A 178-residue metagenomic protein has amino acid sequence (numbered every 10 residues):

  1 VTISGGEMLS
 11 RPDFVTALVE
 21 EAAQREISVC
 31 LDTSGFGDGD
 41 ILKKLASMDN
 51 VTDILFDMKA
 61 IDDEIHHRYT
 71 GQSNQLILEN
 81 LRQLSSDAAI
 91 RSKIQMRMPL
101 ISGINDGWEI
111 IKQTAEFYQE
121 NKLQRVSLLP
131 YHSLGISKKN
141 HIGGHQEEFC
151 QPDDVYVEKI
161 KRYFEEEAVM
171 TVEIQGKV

Functional and structural regions predicted by a protein language model:
T2-G5, L9-L129, L134: Conserved AdoMet/S-adenosylmethionine-binding subsite of the radical SAM
L100-V178: Auxiliary Fe-S-binding modules of radical SAM enzymes
